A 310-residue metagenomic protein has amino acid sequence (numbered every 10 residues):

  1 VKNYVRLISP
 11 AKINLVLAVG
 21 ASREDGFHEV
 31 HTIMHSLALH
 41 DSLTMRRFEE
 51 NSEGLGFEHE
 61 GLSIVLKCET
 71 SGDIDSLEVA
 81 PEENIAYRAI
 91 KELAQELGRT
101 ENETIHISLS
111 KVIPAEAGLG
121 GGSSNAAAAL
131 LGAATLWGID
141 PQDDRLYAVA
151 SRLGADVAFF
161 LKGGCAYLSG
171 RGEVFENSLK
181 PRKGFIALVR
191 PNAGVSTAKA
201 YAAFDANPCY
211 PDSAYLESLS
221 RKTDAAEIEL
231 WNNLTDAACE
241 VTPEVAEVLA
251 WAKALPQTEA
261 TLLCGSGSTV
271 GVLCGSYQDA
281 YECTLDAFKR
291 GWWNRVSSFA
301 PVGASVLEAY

Functional and structural regions predicted by a protein language model:
V1-A117, T135, I139-D144, P181 (+1 more regions): ATP-binding N-lobe of GHMP and related small-molecule kinases
H35-S36, S151-R152, A158-L161, N177-R182 (+1 more regions): Solvent-exposed alpha-helices and their adjacent loops that cap or buttress functional pockets in soluble metabolic
G56-E58, D144-K162, T284-F299: Short, conserved aromatic-histidine micro-motifs
E83, S108-W137, A155, A260-C274: Glycine/serine-rich anion-binding loops at beta->alpha junctions that coordinate negatively charged ligand groups
A89-L97, R145, V149-R152, E247-P256 (+1 more regions): Generic non-transmembrane alpha-helical segments
N102-E103, A126, L130-Y167: Contiguous, small/hydrophobic- and glycine-enriched helical/loop subdomains that border and often "cap" functional
K162, Y167-A260, G275-Y281, L285-F288 (+1 more regions): Conserved, helical-rich catalytic subdomain that frames metal- and/or nucleotide-binding sites in enzyme alpha/beta
